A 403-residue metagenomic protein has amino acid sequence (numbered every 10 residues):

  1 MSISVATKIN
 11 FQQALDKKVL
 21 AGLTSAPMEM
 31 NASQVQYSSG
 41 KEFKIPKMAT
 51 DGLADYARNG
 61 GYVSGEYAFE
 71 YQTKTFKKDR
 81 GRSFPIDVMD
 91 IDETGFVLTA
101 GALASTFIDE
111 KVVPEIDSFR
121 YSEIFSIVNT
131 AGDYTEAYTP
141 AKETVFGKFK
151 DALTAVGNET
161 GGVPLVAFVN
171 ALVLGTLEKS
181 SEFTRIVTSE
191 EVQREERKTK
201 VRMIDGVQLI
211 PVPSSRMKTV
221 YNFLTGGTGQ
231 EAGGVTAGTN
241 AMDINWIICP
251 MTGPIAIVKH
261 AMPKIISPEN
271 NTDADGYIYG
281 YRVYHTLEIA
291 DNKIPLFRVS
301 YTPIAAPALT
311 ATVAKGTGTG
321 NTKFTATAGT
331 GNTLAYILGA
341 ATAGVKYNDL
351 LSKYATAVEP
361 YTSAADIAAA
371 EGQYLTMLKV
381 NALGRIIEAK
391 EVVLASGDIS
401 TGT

Functional and structural regions predicted by a protein language model:
M1-K77, T286-S300: N-terminal "assembly arms/tails" that initiate or stabilize quaternary assembly in self-assembling proteins
I45, E70-D133, G157-V169, K264 (+1 more regions): Long, contiguous amphipathic alpha-helices that act as assembly "spine/axial" helices in icosahedral shell and virion
N129-K200, D349-L350: Extended, solvent-exposed, turn-rich assembly/linker loops in the middle of proteins
E231-G233, A237, M251-G253, I257-P303: Extended, compositionally biased alpha-helical segments that mediate assembly or anchoring
T327-L334, A341-T342: Short proline/glycine-enriched turn/loop motifs at strand-loop junctions of beta-rich domains
V358-Q373: Surface-exposed, short loops/turns at beta-strand junctions within beta-sandwich domains
Y374-V380: Extracellular recognition modules
G384-S400: Extracellular fibronectin type III
